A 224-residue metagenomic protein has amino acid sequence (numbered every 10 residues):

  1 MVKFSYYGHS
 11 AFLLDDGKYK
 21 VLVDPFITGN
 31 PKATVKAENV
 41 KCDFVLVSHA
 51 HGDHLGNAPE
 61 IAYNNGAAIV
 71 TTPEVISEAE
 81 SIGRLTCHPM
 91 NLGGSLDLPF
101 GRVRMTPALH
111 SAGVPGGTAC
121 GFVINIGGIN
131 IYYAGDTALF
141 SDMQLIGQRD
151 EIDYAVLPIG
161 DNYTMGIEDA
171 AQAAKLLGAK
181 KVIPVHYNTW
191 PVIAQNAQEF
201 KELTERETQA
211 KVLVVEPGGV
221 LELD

Functional and structural regions predicted by a protein language model:
M1-K20, I27-N30, D97-F100, R104 (+2 more regions): Zn-dependent metallo-beta-lactamase
K3, Y63-A68, I129-I131: Short active-site oxyanion
L13-H51, G56-E60, E74, S111-P115 (+1 more regions): Pre-active-site segment of Zn-dependent metallo-hydrolases
L22-D24, C42-A50, I69-P73, I131-T137 (+3 more regions): Active-site neighborhood of phospho(di)ester-bond hydrolases with catalytic His/Asp-centered motifs
G29-N30, H51-G56, I76-A79, G94-D97 (+5 more regions): Active-site environment of divalent metal-dependent phosphoester hydrolases
G56-V114: Glycine/small-residue-rich loop that forms an oxyanion/phosphate-binding "nest" at active or ligand-binding sites
A68, E80-G94, A171, K175-D224: Binuclear metal-ion centers of metallo-dependent hydrolases, dominated by the metallo-beta-lactamase
H110-L177: Active-site-proximal loop/helix segments of hydrolase catalytic cores
